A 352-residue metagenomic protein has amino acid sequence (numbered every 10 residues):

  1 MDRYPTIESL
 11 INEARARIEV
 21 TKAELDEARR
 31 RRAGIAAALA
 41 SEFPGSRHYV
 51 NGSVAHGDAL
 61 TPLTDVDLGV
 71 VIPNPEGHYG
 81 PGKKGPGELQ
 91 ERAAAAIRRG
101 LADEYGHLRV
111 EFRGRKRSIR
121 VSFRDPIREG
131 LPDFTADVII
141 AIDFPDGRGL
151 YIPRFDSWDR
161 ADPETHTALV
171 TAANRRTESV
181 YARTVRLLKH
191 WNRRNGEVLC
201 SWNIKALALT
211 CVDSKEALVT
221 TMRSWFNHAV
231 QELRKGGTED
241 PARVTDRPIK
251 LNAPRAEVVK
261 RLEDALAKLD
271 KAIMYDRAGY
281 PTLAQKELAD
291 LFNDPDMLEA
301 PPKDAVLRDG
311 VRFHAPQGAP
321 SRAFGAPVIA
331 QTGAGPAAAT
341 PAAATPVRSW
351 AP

Functional and structural regions predicted by a protein language model:
M1-S9, D240-P352: Terminal (often C-terminal) interaction modules
M1-V50, A55-L63, N74-E88, P341-A342 (+1 more regions): N-terminal regions immediately upstream of nucleotidyltransferase
G34, P86-G147: Conserved catalytic core of two-metal-ion nucleotidyltransferases
G69, V110-F112, S118-F123, L150-R160 (+1 more regions): Flexible, surface-exposed loop/gating regions in the mature catalytic domains of secreted/periplasmic hydrolases
T135-R183: Acidic/Ser/Thr-rich, low-complexity mid-to-C-terminal regulatory regions of eukaryotic proteins
A168-S214: A long, hydrophobic alpha-helical segment
V198-E239: Hydrophobic, mid-to-C-terminal alpha-helical segments
